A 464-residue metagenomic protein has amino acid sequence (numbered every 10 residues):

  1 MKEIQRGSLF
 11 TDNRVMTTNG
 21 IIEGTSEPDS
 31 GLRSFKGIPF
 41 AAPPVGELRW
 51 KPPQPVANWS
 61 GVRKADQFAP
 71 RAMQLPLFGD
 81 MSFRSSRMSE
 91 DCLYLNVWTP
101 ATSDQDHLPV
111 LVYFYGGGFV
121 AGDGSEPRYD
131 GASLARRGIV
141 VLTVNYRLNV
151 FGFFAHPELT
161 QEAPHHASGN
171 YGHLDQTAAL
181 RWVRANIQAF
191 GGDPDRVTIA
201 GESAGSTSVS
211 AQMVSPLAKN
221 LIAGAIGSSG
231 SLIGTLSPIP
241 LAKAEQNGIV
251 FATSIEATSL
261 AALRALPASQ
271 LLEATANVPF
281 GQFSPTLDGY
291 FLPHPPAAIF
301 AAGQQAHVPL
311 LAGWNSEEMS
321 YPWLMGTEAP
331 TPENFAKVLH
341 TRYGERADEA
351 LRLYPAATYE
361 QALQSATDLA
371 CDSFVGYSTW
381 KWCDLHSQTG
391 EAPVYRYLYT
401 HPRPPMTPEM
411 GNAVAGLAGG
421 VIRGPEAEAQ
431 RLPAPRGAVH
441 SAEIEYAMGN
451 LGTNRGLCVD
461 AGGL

Functional and structural regions predicted by a protein language model:
M1-N170, P194, L457-L464: Non-catalytic accessory segments of hydrolases
C92, H165-Q188, K243-Q246: Alpha/beta-hydrolase active-site loop
G116-G117, Y171-D175, S203-S206: Active-site loop->helix "elbow" adjoining a glycine-rich segment at hydrolase catalytic centers
F190-E202: Alpha/beta-hydrolase fold nucleophile elbow
I199, I226-S228, G313: A short, hydrophobic beta-strand element of the alpha/beta-hydrolase
S206-A218: Short glycine-enriched nucleophile-adjacent loop and the immediately C-terminal alpha-helix near the catalytic center
K219-S231: A conserved short beta-strand
I233, T258, A262, S269-G463: Substrate-gating cap/lid region and adjacent catalytic-acid/histidine neighborhood within extracellular/lumenal
